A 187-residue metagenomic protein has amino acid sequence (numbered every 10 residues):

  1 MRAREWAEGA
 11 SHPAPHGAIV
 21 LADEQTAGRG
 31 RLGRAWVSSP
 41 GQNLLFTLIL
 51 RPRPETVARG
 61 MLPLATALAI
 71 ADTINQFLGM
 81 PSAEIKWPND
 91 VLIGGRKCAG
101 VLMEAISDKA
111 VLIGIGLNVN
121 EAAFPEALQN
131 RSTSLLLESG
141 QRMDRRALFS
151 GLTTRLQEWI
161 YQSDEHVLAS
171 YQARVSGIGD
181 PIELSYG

Functional and structural regions predicted by a protein language model:
M1-G79: N-terminal lobe of the biotin/lipoate ligase/transferase fold
E5, S11, P54-S82, I93-G187: Long, positively charged amphipathic alpha-helical accessory segments at protein N-termini or as interdomain linkers
